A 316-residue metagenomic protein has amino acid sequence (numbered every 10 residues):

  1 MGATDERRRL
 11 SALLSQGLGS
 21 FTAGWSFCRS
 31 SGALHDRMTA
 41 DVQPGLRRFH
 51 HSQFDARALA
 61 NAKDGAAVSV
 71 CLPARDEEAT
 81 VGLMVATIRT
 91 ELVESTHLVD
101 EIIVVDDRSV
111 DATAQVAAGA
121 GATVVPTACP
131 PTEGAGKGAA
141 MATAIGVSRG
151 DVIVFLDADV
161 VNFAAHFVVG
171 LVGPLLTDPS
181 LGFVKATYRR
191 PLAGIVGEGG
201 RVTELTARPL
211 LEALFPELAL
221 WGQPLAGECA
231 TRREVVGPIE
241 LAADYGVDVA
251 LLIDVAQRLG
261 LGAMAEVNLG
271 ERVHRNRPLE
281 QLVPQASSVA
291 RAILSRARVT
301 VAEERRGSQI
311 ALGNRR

Functional and structural regions predicted by a protein language model:
L14, G32-Q43, R277-R316: Terminal low-complexity segments of carbohydrate-biosynthetic enzymes
C28, G32-A79, L83-A86: N-proximal low-complexity "stem/linker" segments adjacent to membrane-targeting elements
T87-L98: Short, acidic, metal-binding catalytic loop of nucleotide-sugar glycosyltransferases
D100, A114-A142, V147: Conserved donor nucleotide-binding strand/loop of the catalytic core
D106-A114: A conserved acidic beta->alpha catalytic loop
C129, E133-M141, F163-V235: Acceptor/aglycone-binding surface of glycosyltransferases and processive sugar-polymer synthases
I153: Short aromatic/hydrophobic "clamp" motif used to bind/position activated sugar donors
E198-A292: Conserved catalytic loops of nucleotide-sugar-dependent glycosyltransferases that act on lipid-linked
